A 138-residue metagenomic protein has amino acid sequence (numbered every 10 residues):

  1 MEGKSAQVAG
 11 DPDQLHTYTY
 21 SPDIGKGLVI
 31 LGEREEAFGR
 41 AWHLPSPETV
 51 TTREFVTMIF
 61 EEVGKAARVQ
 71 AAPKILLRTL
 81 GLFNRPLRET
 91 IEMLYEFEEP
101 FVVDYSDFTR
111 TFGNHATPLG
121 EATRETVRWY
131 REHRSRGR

Functional and structural regions predicted by a protein language model:
M1-T19, G27, L31, E36: A conserved pocket-lining segment of Rossmann-fold NAD(P)-dependent short-chain dehydrogenase/reductase
H16, R68-V69, P100: A residue-level structural signature of the nucleotidyltransferase/glycosyltransferase Rossmann-like core
H16-P22, V50, V103, T117: Residue-level signal for the nucleotide or nucleotide-sugar donor/cofactor binding architecture
P22-K26, Y95, E121-R124: Short, contiguous clusters of charged residues that form electrostatic/catalytic patches at enzyme active sites, used
I30-T90, T117-P118, T123-R128, H133-R138: Mid/C-terminal beta-alpha module of Rossmann-like enzyme folds, strongest in SDR-family dehydrogenases/epimerases
L80, T90-L94, E98-F101, Y105: Mobile cap/lid helix-loop segments that border enzyme active or cofactor-binding sites and regulate substrate access
T111-H115: Short extramembrane helix-to-coil loop segments that connect adjacent transmembrane helices in Major
